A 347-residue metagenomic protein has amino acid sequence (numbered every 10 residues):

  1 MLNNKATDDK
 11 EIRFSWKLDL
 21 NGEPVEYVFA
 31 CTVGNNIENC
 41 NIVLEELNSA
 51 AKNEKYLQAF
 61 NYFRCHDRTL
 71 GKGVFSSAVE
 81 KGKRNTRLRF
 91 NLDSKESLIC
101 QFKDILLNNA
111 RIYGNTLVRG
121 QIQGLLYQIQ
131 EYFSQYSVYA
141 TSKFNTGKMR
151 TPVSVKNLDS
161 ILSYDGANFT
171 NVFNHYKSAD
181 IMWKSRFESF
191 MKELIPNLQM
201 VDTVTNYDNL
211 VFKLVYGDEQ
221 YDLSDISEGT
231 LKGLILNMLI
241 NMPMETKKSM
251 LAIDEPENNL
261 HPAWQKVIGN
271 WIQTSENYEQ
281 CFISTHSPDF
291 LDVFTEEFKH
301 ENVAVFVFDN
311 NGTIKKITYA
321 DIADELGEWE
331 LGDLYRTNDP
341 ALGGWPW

Functional and structural regions predicted by a protein language model:
M1, V204-W347: Switch/communication elements of ASCE P-loop NTPase nucleotide-binding domains
M1-R13: Pre-Walker A-like glycine/lysine-rich segment at the N-terminus of P-loop NTPase domains
D8, L20-N21: Short N-terminal edge-element motif at the start of the domain
K10-I12, S134, K299-V303: Short glycine-/polar-rich loops that comprise or flank the Walker A/P-loop and associated switch/sensor motifs
R13-L20, L214-V215: Short beta-strand segments that buttress and anchor functional surface loops
E23-S189: Electropositive, glycine-dotted interaction segments that contact anionic polymers or phosphate-rich ligands
Q135-A140, M200-T203, I283: A structural signal for short, well-ordered beta-strand segments and their strand-loop junctions that often border
K177, K184-T205: ABC-family P-loop ATPase nucleotide-binding domains
